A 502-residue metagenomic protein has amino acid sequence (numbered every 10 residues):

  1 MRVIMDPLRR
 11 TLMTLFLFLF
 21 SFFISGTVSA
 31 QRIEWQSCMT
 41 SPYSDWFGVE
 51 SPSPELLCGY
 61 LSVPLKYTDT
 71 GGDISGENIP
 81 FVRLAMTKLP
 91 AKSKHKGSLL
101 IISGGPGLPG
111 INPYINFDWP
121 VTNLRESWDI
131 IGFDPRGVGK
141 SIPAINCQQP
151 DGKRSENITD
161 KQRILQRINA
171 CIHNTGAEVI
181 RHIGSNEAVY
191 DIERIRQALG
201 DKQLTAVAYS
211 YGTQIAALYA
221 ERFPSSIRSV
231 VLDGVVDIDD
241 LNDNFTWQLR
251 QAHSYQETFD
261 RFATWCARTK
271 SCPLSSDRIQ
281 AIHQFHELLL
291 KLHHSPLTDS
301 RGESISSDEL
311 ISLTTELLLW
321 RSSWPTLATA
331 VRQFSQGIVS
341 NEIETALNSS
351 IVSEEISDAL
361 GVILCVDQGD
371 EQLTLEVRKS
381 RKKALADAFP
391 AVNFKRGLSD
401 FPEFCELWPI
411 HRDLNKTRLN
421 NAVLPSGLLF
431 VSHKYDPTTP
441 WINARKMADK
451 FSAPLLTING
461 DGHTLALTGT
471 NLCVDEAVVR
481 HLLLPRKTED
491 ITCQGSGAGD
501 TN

Functional and structural regions predicted by a protein language model:
V3-L15: Bacterial N-terminal signal peptides that target proteins for export
T14-F23: Bacterial N-terminal signal peptides
G26-A30: Sec/Tat signal peptide C-region and signal peptidase I cleavage site
Q31-E309, V362, Q368-N502: Gly/Pro-rich cap/lid or specificity-loop segments adjacent to the active site
Q284, L288-K291, L313, A330 (+1 more regions): Charge-rich, solvent-exposed alpha-helical interaction surfaces
S295-S312, L319-S323, S350-D358: Structural motif
L318-Q336, D370-E376, R486: Short helix-capping/linker segments at secondary-structure and domain boundaries
V339-Q368, Q372-K379: Long, low-complexity segments enriched in small/aliphatic residues
